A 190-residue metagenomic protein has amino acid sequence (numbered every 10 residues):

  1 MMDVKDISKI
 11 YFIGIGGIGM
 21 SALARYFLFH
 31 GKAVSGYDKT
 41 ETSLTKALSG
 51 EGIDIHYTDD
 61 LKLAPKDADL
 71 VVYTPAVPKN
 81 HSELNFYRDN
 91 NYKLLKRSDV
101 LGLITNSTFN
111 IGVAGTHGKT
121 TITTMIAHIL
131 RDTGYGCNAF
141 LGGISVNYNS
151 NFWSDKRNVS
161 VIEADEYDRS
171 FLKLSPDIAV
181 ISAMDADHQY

Functional and structural regions predicted by a protein language model:
M1-K96, V100: N-terminal leader/targeting and accessory segments in enzymes
Y26-F29, S49, K62-A64, P75-Y190: Phosphate-binding loop of NTP-binding sites
